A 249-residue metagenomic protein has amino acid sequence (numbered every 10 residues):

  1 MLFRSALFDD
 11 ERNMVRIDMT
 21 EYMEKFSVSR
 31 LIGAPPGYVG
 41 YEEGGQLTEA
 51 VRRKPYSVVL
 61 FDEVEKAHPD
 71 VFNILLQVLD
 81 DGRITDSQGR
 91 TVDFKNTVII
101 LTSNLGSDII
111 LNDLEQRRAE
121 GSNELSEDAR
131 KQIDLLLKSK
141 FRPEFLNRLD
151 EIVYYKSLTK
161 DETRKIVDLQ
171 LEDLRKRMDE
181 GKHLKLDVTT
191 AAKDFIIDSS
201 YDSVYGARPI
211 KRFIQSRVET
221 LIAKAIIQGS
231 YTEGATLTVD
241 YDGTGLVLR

Functional and structural regions predicted by a protein language model:
M1-R249: AAA+ P-loop NTPase nucleotide-binding core of proteostasis motors
